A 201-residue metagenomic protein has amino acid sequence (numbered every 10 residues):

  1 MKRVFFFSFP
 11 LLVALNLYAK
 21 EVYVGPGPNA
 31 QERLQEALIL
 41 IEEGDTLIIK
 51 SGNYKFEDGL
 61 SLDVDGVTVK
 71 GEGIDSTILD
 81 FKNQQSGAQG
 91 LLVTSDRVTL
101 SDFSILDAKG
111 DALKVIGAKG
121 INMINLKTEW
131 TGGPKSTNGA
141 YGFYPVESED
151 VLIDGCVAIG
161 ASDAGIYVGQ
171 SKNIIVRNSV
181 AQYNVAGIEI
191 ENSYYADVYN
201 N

Functional and structural regions predicted by a protein language model:
M1-V4: Positively charged n-region of N-terminal signal peptides that target proteins for export
F7-A14: Bacterial N-terminal signal peptides
L15-A19: Sec/Tat signal peptide C-region and signal peptidase I cleavage site
K20-E32, T46, G66-K109: Right-handed parallel beta-helix/beta-spiral solenoid domain characteristic of secreted/periplasmic
E32-L40, K55-V64, V69, G117: Short, T/G/N/S-enriched strand-turn elements that build extracellular solenoid repeat scaffolds
L34-Q35, E57, F81-L91, D107-K114 (+4 more regions): Extracellular beta-strand/beta-solenoid scaffold signature
G44, K70-S76, R97-D107, K119-G132 (+3 more regions): Right-handed parallel beta-helix
